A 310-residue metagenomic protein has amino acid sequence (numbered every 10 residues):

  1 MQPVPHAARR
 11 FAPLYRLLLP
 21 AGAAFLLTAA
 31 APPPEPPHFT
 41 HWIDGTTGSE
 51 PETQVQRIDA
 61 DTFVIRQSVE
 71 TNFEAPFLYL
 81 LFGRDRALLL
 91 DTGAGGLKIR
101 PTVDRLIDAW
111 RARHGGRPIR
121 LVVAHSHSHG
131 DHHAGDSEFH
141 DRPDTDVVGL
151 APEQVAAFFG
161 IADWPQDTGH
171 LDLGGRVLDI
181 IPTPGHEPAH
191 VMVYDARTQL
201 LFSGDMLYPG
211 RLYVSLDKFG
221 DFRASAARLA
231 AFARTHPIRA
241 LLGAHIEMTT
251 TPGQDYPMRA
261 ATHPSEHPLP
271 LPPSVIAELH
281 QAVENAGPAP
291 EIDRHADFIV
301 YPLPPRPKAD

Functional and structural regions predicted by a protein language model:
V4-L19: Bacterial N-terminal signal peptides that target proteins for export
A21-E35: Bacterial Sec-dependent signal peptides at the C-terminal "C-region" and cleavage site
A30, R100-R111, R223-A230: Short, well-ordered amphipathic alpha-helices
A31-G48, A227-D310: Accessory terminal helices/loops
T40, D59-V64, T168, G175-D179: Short, hydrophobic/aromatic-rich segments at coil-to-beta transitions
E52-W110, V193-Y208: Conserved beta-strand hairpin/beta-sheet module of binuclear metal-dependent hydrolase folds, prominently
A87, A94-G96, D179-P184, P188-S274: Metallo-beta-lactamase
A94-R176, P209: Active-site HxH/HxHxD metal-binding segment of metal-dependent hydrolases
